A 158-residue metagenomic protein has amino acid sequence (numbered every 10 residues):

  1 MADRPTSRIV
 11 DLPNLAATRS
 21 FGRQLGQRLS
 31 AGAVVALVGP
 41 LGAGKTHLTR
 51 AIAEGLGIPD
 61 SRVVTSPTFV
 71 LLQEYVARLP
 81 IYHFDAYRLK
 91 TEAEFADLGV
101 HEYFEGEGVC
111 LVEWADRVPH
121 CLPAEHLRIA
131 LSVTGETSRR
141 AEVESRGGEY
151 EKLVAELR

Functional and structural regions predicted by a protein language model:
A2-D3, R8, K90-R158: Short phosphate-coordinating micro-motif centered on Lys-Gly-acidic
A2-F21: N-terminal pre-Walker A segment at the start of P-loop NTPase domains
G26-G32: Phosphate-binding P-loop
V35-L37: Hydrophobic anchor at the beta1->P-loop junction of P-loop NTPases
P40: P-loop (Walker A) phosphate-binding loop of NTP-binding proteins
K45: Conserved lysine of the Walker
P59-Q73: Short beta-strand-centered segment that lines the nucleotide-binding/catalytic pocket of NTP-utilizing
F69-K90: Switch I (G2) and immediately adjacent beta-strands of P-loop GTPase domains
